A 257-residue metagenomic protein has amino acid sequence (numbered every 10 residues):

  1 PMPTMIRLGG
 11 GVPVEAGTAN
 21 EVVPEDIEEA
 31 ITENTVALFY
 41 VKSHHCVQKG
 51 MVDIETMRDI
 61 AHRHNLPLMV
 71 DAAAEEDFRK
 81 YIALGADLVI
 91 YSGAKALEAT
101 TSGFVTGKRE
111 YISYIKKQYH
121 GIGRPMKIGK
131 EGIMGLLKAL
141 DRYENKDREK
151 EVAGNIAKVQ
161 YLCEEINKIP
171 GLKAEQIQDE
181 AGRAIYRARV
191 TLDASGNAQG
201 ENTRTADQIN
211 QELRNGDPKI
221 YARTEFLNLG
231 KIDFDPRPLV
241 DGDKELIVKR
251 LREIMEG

Functional and structural regions predicted by a protein language model:
P1-R148, K158, C163-P170, G200-T203 (+1 more regions): Conserved PLP-enzyme active-site core in the AAT-like
E151-V152: A short, highly charged nucleic-acid-interacting micro-segment common to nuclease and nuclease-linked defense proteins
N167-R252: Conserved C-terminal alpha-helix-loop-beta "cap" of PLP-dependent enzymes that closes/shapes the active-site mouth
E253-G257: Generic C-terminal helix-cap and adjacent flexible tail
